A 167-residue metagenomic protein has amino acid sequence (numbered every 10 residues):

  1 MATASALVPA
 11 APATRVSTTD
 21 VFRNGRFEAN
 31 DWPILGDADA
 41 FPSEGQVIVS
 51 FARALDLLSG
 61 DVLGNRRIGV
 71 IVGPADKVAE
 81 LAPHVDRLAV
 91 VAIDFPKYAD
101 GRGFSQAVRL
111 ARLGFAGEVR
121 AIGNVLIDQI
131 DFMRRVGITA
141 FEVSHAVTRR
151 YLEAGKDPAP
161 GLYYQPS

Functional and structural regions predicted by a protein language model:
T3-A29, P33, G64, P74-D76 (+2 more regions): Phosphate/adenylate-binding glycine loop and adjacent helical scaffold
D31-G64: A positional/architectural concept
G45-V49, R66-V72, A89-I93, G117-A121 (+1 more regions): Hydrophobic faces of well-ordered beta-strands that scaffold small-molecule active sites in alpha/beta enzyme cores
A52-L58, Y98-L110, R149-A159: Active-site-adjacent beta->alpha loops and helix N-cap segments on the catalytic face of soluble alpha/beta enzymes
N65-R109: Glycine/Thr-rich beta-alpha phosphate-binding loop at enzyme active sites
G73, V78-P83, L126-A140: Catalytic cores of alpha/beta
A111-R112, R134: Non-catalytic positions within long, well-ordered alpha-helices that form the structural scaffold/packing of enzyme
V136-K156: Glycine-rich phosphate-binding active-site loops on the catalytic face of alpha/beta enzymes
